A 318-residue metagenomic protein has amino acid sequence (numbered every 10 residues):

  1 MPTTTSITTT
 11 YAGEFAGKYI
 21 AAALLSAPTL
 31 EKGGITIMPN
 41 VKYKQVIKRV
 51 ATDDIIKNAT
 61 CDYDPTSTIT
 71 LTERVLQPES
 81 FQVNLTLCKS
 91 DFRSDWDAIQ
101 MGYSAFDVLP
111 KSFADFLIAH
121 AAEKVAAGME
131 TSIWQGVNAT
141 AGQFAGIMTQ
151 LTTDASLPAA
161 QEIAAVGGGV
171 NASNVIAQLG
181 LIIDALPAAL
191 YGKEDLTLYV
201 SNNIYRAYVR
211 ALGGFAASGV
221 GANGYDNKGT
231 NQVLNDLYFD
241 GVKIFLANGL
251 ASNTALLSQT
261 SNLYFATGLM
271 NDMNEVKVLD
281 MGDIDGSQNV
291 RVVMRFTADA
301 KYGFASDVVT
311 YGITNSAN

Functional and structural regions predicted by a protein language model:
P2-K57, A145-N174, V209-N318: Sequence/fold signature of self-assembling virion shell proteins
I56-A119: Long, hydrophobic/aromatic-enriched structural stretches that serve as scaffold segments
C88, F92-D95, V200-I204, S258-Q259 (+1 more regions): Helix N-cap / beta->alpha transition motif
D95-W96, E130, A207-V209: Short helix/loop capping segments that flank catalytic or ligand/cofactor-binding pockets
A98-D184, S316-N318: Alpha-helical scaffold segments that mediate packing/assembly in large oligomeric complexes
S132-N138, K193-S201, G221: Short coil/turn segments at secondary-structure boundaries
I176-F215: Ordered core of a single globular domain
